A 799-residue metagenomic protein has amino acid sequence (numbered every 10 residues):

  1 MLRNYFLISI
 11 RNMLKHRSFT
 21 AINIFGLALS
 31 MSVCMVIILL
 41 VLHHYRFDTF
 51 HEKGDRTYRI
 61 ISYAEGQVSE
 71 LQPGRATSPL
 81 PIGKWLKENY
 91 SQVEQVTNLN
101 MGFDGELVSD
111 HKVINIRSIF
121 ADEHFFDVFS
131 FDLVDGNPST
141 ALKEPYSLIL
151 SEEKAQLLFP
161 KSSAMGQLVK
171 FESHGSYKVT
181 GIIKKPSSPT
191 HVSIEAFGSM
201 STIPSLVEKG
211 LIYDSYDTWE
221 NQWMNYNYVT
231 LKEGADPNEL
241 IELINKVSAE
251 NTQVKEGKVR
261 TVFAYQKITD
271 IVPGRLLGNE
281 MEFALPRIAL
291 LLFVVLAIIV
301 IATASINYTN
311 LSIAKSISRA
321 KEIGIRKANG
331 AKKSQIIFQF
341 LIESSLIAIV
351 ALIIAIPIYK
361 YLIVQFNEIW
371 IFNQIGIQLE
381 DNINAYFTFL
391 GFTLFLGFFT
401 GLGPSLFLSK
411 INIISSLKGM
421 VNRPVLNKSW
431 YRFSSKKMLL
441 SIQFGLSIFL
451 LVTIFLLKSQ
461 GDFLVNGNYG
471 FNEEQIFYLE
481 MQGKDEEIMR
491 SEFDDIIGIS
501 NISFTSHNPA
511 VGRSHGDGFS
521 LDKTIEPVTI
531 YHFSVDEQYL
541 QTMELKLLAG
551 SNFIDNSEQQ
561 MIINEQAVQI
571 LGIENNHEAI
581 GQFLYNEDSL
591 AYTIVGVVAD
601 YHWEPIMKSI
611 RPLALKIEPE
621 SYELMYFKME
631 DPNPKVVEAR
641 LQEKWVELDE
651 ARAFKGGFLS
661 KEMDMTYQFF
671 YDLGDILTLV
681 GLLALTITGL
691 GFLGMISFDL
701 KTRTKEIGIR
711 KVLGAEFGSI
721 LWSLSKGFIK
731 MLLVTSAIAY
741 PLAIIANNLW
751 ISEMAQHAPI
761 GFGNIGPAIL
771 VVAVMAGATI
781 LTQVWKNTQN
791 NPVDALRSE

Functional and structural regions predicted by a protein language model:
M1-F6, R11, K15-H16, H51 (+9 more regions): Membrane-helix entry/capping segments
M1-I24, E280, S312-S345, I349 (+3 more regions): Alpha-helical transmembrane segments of integral membrane proteins
K15-L42, L285-K321, A348-I349, I353 (+5 more regions): Hydrophobic alpha-helical transmembrane segments of multi-pass inner-membrane transport and secretion
I37-G105, S215-Y216, E220-Y228, K232 (+6 more regions): Membrane-proximal extracellular/periplasmic loop immediately following the first transmembrane helix
D122-D135, L148-L285, S491-F669: Mid-to-C-terminal secondary-structure elements that act as membrane-proximal/extracytoplasmic interface segments
E322-I363, A684, K705-I751, G766-P767 (+1 more regions): Transmembrane alpha-helical interface segments in multi-pass membrane proteins
A385-P404, I448, L683, G689 (+2 more regions): Hydrophobic alpha-helical transmembrane segments of polytopic membrane proteins
